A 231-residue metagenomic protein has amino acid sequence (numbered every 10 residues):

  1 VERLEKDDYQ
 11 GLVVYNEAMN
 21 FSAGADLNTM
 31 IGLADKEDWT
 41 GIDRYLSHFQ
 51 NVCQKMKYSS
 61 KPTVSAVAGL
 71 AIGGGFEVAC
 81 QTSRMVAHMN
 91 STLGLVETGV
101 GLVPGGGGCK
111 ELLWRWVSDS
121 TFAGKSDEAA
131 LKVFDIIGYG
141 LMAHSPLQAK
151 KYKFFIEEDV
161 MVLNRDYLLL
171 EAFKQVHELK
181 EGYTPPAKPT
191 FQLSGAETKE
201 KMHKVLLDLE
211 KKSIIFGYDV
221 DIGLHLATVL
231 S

Functional and structural regions predicted by a protein language model:
V1-D38, Q50-A66, H88-T92: A structural preference for short, pocket-lining loop segments at secondary-structure junctions
V1-V13, W114-S145, E157, L163-S231: Intrinsically disordered, low-complexity segments enriched in small/flexible residues
V14, D26, V78-A79, Q148-A149: Hydrophobic/aromatic residues within transmembrane alpha-helices of multi-pass small-molecule transporters
L33-E37, G94-G101, K110, W114 (+2 more regions): Short beta-alpha connecting loops at secondary-structure transitions that line or flank enzyme active sites
T40-T63, L70, F76, T82 (+3 more regions): Phosphate/diphosphate-binding loops
V64-I72, I137-L141: Glycine-rich beta-to-alpha transition loops that act as phosphate-gripper elements at the mouths of alpha/beta enzyme
V67-A68, H88-S91, V96-E97, V160-N164: Short beta->alpha connector loops at strand-helix junctions that form conserved, small/polar/Pro-enriched
G73-R84, H88-S126: CoA-thioester-processing core
